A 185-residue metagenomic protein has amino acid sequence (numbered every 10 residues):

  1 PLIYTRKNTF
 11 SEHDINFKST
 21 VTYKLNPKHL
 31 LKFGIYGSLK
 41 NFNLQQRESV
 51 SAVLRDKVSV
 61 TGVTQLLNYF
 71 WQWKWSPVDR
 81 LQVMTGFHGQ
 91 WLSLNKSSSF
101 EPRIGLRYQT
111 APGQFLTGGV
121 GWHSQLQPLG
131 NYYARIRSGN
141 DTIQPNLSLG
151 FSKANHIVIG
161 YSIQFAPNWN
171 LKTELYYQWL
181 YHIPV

Functional and structural regions predicted by a protein language model:
P1-K96, Q109, K172: Face-selective signature of the C-terminal outer-membrane beta-barrel domain
S11, I15, L67, F100 (+2 more regions): Exposed loop/turn and edge beta-strand positions of beta-sandwich/beta-sheet ligand-binding modules
F17-S19, Y69-W71, P102-I104, L147 (+1 more regions): Membrane-embedded beta-strands of outer-membrane beta-barrel proteins, especially the hydrophobic/small aromatic
Y23-P27, W75-L81, F100, Y108-P112 (+4 more regions): Outer-membrane beta-barrel strand-turn architecture
F33-I35, T85, I104, G118 (+2 more regions): Membrane-embedded beta-strand positions of outer-membrane beta-barrel proteins
N43-E48, S93, P112-I157, L175-V185: Surface-exposed extracellular loop regions of Gram-negative outer-membrane beta-barrel proteins, predominantly
V50-S51, E101-I104, R135-I136: Glycine-rich, phosphate-binding/catalytic loops in enzymes
